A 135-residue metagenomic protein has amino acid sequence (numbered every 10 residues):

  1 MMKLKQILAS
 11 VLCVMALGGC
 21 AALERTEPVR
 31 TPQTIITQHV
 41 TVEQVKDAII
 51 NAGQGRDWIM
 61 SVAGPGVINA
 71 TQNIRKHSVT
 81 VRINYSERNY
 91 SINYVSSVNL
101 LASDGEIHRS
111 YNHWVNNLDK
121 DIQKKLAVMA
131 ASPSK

Functional and structural regions predicted by a protein language model:
M1-L8: Bacterial N-terminal signal peptides that target proteins for export
A16-G19: C-terminal motif of bacterial Sec signal peptides marking the signal peptidase cleavage site
A21-K135: Ser/Thr-rich, low-complexity intrinsically disordered terminal regions
